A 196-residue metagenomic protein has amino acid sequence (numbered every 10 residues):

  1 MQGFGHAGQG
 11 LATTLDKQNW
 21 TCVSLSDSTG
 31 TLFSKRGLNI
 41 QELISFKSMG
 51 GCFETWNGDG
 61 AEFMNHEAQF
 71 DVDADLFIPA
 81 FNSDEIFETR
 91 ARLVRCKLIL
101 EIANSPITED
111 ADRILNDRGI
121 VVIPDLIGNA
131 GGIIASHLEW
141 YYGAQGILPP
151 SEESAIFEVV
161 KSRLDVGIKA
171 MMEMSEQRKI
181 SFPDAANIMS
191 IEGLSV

Functional and structural regions predicted by a protein language model:
M1-D71: Glycine-rich phosphate/diphosphate-binding loop of Rossmann-like nucleotide-binding domains
H6-A7, W20, G30, A68-Q69 (+4 more regions): Short, glycine-/Ser/Thr-/acidic-enriched flexible segments
T14-Q18, R92-C96, I114-D117: Short, solvent-exposed amphipathic alpha-helical segments in soluble enzyme and RNA/protein-processing domains
T21-S24, A61, D75-L76, K97-L100 (+1 more regions): Structural motif
M64-A74, N82-L100: Rossmann-fold NAD(P) dinucleotide-binding segment
K97-V196: Adenosine-phosphate binding glycine-rich loop
